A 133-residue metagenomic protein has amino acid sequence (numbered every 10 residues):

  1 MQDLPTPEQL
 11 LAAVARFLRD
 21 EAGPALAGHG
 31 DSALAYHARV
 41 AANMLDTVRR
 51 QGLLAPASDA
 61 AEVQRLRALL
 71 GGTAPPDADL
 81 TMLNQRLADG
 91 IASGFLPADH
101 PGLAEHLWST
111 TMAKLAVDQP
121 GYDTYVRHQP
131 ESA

Functional and structural regions predicted by a protein language model:
L4-R16, E21, A27-G28, L34-Y36 (+1 more regions): C-terminal amphipathic alpha-helical interaction region
E21-A22, T47, G52, N84: Functionally constrained cores in energy, signaling, and assembly domains
A27, Y36-A57: N-terminal alpha-helical targeting/anchoring segments
